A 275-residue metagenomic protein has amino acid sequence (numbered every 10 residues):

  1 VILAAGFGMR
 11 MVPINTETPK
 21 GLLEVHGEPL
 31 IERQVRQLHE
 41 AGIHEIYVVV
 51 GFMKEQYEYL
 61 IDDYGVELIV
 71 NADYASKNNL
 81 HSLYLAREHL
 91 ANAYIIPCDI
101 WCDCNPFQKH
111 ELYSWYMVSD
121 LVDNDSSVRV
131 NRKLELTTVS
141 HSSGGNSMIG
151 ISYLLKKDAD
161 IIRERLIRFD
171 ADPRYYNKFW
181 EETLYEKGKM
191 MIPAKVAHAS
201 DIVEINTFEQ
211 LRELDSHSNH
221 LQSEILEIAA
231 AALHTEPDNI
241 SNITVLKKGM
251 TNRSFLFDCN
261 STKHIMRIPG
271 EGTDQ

Functional and structural regions predicted by a protein language model:
V1-K54: N-terminal glycine-rich phosphate-binding loop and ensuing alpha1 helix
H44-I46, N92, M191: Residues at the starts of beta-strands that form the adenosine-phosphate
E58-S127: Conserved beta-loop-beta/alpha segment of the NTase-like Rossmann-fold superfamily that binds/positions NTPs
P97, V196, C259, I268-G270: Residue-level recognition of conserved beta-strand positions in structured domain cores
D103-F179: Conserved core of the sugar-phosphate nucleotidyltransferase
S147-E227: Conserved alpha/beta core of the MobA/IspD/sugar-nucleotide pyrophosphorylase nucleotidyltransferase superfamily
E224-A232, T262-Q275: A conserved alpha-helical element in kinase catalytic cores
T235-C259: ATP-binding glycine-rich phosphate-binding loop
